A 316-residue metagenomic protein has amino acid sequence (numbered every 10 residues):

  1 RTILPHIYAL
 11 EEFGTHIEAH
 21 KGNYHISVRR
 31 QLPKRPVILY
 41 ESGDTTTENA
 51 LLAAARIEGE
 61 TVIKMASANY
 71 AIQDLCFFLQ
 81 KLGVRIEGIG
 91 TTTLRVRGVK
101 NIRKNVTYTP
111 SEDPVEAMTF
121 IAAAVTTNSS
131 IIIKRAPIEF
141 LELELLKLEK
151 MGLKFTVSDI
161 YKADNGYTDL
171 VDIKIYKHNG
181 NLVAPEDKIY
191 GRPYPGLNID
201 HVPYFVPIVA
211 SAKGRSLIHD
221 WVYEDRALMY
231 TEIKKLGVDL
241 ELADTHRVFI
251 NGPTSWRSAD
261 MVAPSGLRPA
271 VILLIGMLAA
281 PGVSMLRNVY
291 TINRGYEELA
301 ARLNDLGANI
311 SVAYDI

Functional and structural regions predicted by a protein language model:
R1-I316: Structural preference for solvent-exposed beta-strand-turn elements and adjacent flexible terminal/loop segments within
